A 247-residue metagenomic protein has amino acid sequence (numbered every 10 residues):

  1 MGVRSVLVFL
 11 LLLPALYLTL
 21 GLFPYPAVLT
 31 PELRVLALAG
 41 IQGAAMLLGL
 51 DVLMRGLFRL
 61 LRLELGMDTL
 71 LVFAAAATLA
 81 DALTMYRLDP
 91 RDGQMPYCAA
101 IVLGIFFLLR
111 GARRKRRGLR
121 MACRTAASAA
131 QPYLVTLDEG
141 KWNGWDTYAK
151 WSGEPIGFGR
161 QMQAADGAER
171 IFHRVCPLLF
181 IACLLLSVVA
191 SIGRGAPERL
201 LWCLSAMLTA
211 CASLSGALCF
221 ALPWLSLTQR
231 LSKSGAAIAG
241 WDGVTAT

Functional and structural regions predicted by a protein language model:
G2-L11, L65-A76, E169-I181: Select subsegments of transmembrane alpha-helices in polytopic membrane proteins, especially boundary-proximal
G2-R55: Core alpha-helical transmembrane segments of integral membrane proteins
L18-A27, D81-P90, V188-P197: Juxtamembrane "helix-exit" motif on the non-cytosolic side of transmembrane helices
V28-L36, D89-I101, G195-T209: Membrane-water interface of transmembrane alpha-helices in multipass transporters/channels
I41-V52, I101-A126, W145-T247: Hydrophobic alpha-helical transmembrane segments
F58-L65, P90-R91: Membrane-interface helix-boundary motifs at transmembrane edges
F73-A76, A80, G93, Y97: Extended charged low-complexity segments that act as oligomerization/scaffolding linkers
M121-D138: Short, highly charged, low-complexity non-transmembrane loops/tails of multi-pass membrane proteins
